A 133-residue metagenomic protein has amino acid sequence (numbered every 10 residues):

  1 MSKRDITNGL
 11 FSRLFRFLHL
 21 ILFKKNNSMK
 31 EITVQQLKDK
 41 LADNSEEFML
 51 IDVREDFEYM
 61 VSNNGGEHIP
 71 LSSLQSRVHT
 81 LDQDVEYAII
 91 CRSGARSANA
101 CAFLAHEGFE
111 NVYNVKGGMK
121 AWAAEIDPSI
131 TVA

Functional and structural regions predicted by a protein language model:
S2-M49, V53-E86, A95-A133: Rhodanese-like catalytic fold shared by cysteine-dependent sulfurtransferases and DSP/PTP-type phosphatases
I90: Short, surface-exposed ligand- or partner-binding patches at beta-edge/loop junctions that are enriched in aromatics
